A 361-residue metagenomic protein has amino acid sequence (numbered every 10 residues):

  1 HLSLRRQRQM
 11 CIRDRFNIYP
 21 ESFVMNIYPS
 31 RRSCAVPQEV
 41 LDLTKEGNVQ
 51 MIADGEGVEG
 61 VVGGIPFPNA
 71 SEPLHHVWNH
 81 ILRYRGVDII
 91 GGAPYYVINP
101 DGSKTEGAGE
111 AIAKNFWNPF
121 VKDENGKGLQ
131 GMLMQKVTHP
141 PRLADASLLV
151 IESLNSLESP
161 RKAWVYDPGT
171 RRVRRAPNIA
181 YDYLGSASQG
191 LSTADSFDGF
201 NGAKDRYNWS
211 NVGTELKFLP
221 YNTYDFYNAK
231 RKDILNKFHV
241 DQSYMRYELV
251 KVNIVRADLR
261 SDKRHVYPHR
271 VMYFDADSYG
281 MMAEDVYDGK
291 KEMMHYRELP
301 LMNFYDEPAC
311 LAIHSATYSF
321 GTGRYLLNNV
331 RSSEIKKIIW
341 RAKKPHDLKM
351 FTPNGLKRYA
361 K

Functional and structural regions predicted by a protein language model:
H1-I12: Single conserved hydrophobic/aromatic residue that forms the stacking wall/gate of nucleotide- or nucleobase-binding
R13-M132: N-terminal leader/targeting segments and the immediate start of mature chains
D42-G60, A144-D198: An acidic-aromatic
A93-H139, D195-M272, M282: Extended beta-strand-rich segments in extracellular/periplasmic secretory proteins, especially within noncatalytic
K136-P140, Y166, D258-R260, Y287 (+1 more regions): A generic structural motif
R142-L143, N155-L157, Y247, D262-V266 (+1 more regions): Short glycine/serine/proline-enriched coil/turn segments at secondary-structure junctions
R260-R341: C-terminal soluble interaction/assembly domains
S332-K361: Long, C-terminal catalytic modules of enzymes
